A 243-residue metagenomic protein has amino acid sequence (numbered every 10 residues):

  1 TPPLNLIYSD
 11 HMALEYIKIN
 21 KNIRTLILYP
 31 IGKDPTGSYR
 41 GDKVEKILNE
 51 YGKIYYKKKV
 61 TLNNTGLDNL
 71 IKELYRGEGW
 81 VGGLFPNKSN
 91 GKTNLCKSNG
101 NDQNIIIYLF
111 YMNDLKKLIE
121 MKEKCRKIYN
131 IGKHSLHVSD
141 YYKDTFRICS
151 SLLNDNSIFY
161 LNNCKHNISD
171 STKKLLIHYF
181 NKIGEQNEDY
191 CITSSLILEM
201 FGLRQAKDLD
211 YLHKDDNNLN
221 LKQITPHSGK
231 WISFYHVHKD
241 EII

Functional and structural regions predicted by a protein language model:
P2-K174: Catalytic core of tubulin tyrosine ligase-like
C164-I243: Compositionally biased terminal segments of proteins
